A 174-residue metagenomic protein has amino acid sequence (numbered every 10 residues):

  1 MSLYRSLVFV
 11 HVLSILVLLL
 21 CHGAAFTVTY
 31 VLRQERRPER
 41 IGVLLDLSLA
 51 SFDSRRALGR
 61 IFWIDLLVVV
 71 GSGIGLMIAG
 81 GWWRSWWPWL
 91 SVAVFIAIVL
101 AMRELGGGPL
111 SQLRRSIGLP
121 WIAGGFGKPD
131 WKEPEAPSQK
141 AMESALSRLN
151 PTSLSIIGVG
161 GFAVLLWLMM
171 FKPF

Functional and structural regions predicted by a protein language model:
M1-F174: Polytopic transmembrane helical bundles with strong interfacial aromatic enrichment
